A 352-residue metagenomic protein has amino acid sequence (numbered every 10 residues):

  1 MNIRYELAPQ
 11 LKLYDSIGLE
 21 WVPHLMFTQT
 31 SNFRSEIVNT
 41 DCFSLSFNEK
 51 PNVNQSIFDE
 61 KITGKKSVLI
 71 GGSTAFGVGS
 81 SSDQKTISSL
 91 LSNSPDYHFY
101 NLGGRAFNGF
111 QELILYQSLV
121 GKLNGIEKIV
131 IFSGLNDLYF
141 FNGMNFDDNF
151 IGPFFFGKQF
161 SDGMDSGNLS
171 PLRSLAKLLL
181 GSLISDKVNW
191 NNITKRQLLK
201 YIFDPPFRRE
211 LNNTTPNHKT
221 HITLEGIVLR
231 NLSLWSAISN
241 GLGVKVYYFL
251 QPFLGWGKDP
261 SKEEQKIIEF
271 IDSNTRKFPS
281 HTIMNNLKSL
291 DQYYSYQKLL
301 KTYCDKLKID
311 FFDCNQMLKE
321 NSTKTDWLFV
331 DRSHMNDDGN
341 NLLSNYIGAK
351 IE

Functional and structural regions predicted by a protein language model:
M1-S81, K85-N93, L318-S322: Membrane/wall-proximal cationic-aromatic binding patches
K65, D96-H98, N124-I129, L242-Y247 (+1 more regions): Loop/turn elements at helix/coil->beta-strand transitions in domains of secreted/extracellular proteins
V68, G77-D165, K177: Conserved SGNH/GDSL esterase-like catalytic core that processes O-acyl groups on lipids and polysaccharides
N101-G103, L250, D313-Q316: Residue-level recognition of beta-strand->loop/alpha-helix junctions
G109, L113, E225, L229 (+1 more regions): Short, amphipathic alpha-helical "lid/cap" segments that border enzyme active or binding sites
N136-K298: Serine-dependent acyl-ester chemistry module
K298-L299, Y303-D313, L328-E352: Histidine-centered active-site loop/cap adjacent to the catalytic His in serine esterases/O-acetyl transfer systems
